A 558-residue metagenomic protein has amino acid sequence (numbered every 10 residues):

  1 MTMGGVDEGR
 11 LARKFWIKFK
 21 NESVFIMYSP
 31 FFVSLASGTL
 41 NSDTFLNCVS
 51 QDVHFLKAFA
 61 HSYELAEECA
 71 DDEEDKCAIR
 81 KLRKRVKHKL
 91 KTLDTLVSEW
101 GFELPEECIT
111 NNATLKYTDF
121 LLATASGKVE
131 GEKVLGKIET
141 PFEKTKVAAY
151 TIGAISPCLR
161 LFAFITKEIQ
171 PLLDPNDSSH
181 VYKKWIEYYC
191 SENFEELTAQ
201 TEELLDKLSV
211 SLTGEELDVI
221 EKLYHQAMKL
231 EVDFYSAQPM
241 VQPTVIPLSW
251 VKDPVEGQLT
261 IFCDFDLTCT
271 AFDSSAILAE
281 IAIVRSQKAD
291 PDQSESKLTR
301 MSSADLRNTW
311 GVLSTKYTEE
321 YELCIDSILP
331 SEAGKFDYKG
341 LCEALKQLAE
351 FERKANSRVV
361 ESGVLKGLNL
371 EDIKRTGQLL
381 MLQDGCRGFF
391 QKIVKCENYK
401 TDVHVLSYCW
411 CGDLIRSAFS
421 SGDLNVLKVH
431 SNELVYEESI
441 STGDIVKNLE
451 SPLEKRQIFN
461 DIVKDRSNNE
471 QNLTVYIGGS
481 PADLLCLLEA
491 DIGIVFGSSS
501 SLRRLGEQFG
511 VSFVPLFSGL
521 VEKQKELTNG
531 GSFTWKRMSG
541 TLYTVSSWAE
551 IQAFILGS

Functional and structural regions predicted by a protein language model:
M1-F55, F59, E68-D72, I169-V255: Terminal targeting/low-complexity segments that flank the catalytic cores of oxidoreductases
M1-I17, N21, K133-T140, P239-Q258 (+2 more regions): Eukaryotic N-terminal low-complexity, Ser/Thr- and Lys/Arg-rich leader segments that predominantly function as
V6, W16, V24, L46 (+2 more regions): Active-site-proximal alpha-helical scaffolds that flank and shape metal-associated catalytic sites
C48-Q51, F55-A66, K297-D305, W310: Glycine/small-residue-rich interface belts in oligomeric ring/scaffold proteins and their assembly partners
D52, D264-D266, G479, D483: Acidic active-site catalytic centers that drive phospho-/nucleotidyl reactions and related ester hydrolyses
H61-E64, C69-A70, A271-L278: Active-site nucleophile-adjacent alpha helix/oxyanion-hole segment immediately C-terminal to the catalytic cysteine
W185-C190, V245-E256, T376-S558: C-terminal cap/substrate-recognition subdomain and adjoining C-terminal extension of metal-dependent phosphatase-like
P247-E437: Alpha-helical substrate-recognition element adjacent to the catalytic core
